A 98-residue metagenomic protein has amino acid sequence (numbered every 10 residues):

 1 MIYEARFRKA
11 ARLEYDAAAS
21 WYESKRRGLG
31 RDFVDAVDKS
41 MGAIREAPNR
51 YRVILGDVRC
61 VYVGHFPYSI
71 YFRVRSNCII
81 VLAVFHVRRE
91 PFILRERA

Functional and structural regions predicted by a protein language model:
M1-V34: Arg/Lys-rich, positively charged N-terminal/basic patches that mediate binding to nucleic acids
R31, R52-I54, I93: Short, hydrophobic secondary-structure boundary micro-motifs
M41-R45: Short proline/glycine- and basic residue-enriched helix-capping loop/turn segments at helix->loop/beta transitions
E46-I79: Basic/aromatic recognition patch in beta-strand/loop cores that engages polyanionic ligands
S69, R73-A98: Enriched for short, Lys/Arg-rich terminal
